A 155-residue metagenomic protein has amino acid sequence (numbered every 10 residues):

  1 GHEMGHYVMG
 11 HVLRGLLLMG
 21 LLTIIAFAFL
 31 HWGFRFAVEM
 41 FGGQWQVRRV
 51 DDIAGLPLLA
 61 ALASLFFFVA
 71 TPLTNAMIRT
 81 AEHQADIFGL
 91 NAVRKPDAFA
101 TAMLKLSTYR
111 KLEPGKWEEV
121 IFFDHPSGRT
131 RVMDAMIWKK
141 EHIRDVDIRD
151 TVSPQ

Functional and structural regions predicted by a protein language model:
G1, Y7-N91: A Zn2+-metalloprotease active-site environment signal
A70, T74-T80, Q84-P154: Active-site-proximal gating segments in proteases and membrane effectors
